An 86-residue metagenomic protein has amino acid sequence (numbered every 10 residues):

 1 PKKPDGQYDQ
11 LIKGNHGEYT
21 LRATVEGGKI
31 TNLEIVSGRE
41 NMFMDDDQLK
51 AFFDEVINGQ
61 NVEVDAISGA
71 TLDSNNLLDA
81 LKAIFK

Functional and structural regions predicted by a protein language model:
K2-P4, D9-K86: Active-site- and interface-proximal helix/loop "cap" or "latch" segments in soluble metabolic and energy-transducing
